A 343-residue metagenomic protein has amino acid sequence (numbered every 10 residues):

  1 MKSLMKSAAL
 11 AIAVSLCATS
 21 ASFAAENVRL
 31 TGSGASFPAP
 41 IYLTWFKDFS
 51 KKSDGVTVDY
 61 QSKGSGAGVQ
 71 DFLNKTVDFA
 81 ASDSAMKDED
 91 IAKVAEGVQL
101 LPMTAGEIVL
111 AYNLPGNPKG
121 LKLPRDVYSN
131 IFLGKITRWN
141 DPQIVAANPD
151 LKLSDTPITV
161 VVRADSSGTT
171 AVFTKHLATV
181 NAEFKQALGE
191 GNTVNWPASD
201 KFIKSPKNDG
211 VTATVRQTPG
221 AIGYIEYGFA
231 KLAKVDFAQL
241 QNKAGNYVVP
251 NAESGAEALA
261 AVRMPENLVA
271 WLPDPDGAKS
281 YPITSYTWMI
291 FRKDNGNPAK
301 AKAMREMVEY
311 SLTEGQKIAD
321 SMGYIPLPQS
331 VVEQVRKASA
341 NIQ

Functional and structural regions predicted by a protein language model:
M1-A9: Bacterial N-terminal signal peptides that target proteins for export
K2, A18, S22-N27: Compositionally biased, disordered extreme N-termini, encompassing classical targeting presequences
A9-T19: Bacterial N-terminal signal peptides
A24-Q343: Flexible loop/hinge segments at secondary-structure junctions
